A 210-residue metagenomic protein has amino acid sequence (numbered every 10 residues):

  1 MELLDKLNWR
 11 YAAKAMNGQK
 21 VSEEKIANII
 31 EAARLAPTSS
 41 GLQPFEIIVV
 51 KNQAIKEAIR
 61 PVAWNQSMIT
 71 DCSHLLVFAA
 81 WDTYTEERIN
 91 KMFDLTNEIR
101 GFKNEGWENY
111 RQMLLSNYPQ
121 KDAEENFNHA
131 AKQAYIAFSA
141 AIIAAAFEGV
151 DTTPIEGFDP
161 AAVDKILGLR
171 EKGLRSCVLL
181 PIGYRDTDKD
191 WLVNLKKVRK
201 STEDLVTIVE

Functional and structural regions predicted by a protein language model:
M1-E210: Acidic, surface-exposed loops and disordered segments
